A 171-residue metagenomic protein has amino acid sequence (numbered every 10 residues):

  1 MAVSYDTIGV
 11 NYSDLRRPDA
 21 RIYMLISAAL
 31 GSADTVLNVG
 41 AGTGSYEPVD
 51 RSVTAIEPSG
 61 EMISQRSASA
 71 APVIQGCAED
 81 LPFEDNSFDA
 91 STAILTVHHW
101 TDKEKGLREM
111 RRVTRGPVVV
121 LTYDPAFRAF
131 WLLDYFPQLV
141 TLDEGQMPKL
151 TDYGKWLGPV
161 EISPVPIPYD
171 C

Functional and structural regions predicted by a protein language model:
M1-D34, S45, M62-Q65: Conserved class I S-adenosyl-L-methionine
T35-D80: Class I SAM-dependent methyltransferase SAM/SAH-binding core
T92: A conserved beta-strand element that flanks and buttresses the S-adenosyl-L-methionine
L95-H99: Short catalytic micro-motifs in class I SAM-dependent methyltransferases
E104-V118: A short glycine-rich, Lys/Arg-flanked "PGG" loop and its adjoining helix->strand segment in the class I
G116-P148: Conserved class I S-adenosyl-L-methionine
E144-V160: Short alpha-helix
P159-D170: Conserved S-adenosyl-L-methionine
